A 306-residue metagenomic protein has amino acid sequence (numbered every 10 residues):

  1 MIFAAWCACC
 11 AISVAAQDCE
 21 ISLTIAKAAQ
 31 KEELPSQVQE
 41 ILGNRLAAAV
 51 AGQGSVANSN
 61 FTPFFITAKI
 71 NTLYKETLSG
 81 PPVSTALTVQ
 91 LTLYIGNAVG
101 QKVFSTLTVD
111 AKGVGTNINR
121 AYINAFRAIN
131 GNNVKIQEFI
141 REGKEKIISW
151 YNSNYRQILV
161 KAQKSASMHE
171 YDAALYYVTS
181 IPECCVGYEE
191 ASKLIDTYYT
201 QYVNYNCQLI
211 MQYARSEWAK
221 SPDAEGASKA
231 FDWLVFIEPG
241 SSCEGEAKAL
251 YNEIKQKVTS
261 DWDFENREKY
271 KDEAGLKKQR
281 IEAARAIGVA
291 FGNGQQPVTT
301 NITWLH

Functional and structural regions predicted by a protein language model:
M1-E20: Bacterial Sec-dependent N-terminal signal peptides
Q17-K69: N-terminal segment of the mature soluble domain
N60-F65, T88, Q157, A173-Y176: Short, well-structured alpha-helical interface segments that form or flank functional binding sites
T67-I118: Amphipathic beta-strand/beta-sheet edge segments enriched in Tyr/Trp
V103, L107-Y213, A219-K229, P239 (+8 more regions): C-terminal/domain-edge helix-coil "capping" segments
